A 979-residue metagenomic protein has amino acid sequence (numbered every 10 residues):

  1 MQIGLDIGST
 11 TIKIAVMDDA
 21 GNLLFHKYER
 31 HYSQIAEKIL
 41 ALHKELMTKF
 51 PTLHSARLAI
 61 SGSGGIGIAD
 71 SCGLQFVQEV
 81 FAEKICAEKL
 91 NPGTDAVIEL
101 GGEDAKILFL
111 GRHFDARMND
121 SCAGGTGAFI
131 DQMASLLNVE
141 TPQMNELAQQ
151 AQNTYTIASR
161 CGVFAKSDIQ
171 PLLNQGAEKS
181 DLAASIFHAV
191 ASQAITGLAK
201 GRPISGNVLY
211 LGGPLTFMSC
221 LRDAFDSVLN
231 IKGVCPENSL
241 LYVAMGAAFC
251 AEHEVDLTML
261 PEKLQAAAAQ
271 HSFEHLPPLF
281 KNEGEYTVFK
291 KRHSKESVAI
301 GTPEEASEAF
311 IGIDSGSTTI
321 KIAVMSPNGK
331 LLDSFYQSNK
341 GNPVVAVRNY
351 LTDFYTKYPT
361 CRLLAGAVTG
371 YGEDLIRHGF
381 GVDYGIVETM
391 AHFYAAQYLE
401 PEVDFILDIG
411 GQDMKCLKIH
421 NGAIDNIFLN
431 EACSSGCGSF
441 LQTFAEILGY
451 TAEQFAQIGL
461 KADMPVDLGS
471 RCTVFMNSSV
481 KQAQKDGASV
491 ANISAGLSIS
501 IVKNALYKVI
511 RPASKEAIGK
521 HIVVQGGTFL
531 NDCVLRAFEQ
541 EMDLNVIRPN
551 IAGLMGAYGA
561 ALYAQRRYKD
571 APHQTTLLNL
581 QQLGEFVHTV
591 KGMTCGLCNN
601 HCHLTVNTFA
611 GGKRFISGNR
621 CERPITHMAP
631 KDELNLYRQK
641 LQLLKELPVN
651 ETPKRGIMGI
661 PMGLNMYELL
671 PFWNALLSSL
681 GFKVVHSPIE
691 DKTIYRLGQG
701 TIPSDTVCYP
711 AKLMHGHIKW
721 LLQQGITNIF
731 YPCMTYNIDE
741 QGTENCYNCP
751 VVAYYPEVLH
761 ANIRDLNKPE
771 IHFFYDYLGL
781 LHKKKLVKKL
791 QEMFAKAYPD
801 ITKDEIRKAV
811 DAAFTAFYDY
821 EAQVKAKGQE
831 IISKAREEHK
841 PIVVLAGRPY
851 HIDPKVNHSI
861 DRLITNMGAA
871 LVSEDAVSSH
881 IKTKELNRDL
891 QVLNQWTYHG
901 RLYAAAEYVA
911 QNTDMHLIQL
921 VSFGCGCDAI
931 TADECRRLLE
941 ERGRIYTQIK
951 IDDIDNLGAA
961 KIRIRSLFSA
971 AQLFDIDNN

Functional and structural regions predicted by a protein language model:
M1-A20, T94-G111, I300-L332, V403-H420 (+2 more regions): Gly/Thr-rich phosphate-binding beta-strand-loop-beta motif of the actin/hexokinase/Hsp70
G4-K44, D115-A116, D120, I313-V345 (+4 more regions): Short glycine-rich, Thr/Ser-proximal phosphate-binding strand/loop in the N-terminal lobe of ATP-dependent enzymes
Q34-I35, R112-N153, L240-V243, F249-H253 (+10 more regions): Glycine-rich phosphate-binding loop plus the immediately following alpha-helix
G64, A199-V228, S239-V243, T369-G372 (+5 more regions): Glycine-rich phosphate-binding loops at beta-strand->alpha-helix junctions
F76-V80, D226-M245, D383-M390, E539-Y558 (+3 more regions): Conserved phosphate-binding/catalytic loops in two-lobed NTP-binding clefts
N119, A123-I130, C433-L441, L448 (+2 more regions): An N-terminal assembly and electron-transfer interface module characteristic of large anaerobic redox and radical
G127-Q132, E237-H271, Y394, G438-T443 (+2 more regions): Glycine-rich phosphate-binding/hydrolytic loop that grips phosphoryl groups
L182-G206, A247, K290-A299, G496-G519 (+1 more regions): Phosphate/ATP-binding catalytic cores across multiple sugar-kinase/actin-like superfamilies, primarily ASKHA
